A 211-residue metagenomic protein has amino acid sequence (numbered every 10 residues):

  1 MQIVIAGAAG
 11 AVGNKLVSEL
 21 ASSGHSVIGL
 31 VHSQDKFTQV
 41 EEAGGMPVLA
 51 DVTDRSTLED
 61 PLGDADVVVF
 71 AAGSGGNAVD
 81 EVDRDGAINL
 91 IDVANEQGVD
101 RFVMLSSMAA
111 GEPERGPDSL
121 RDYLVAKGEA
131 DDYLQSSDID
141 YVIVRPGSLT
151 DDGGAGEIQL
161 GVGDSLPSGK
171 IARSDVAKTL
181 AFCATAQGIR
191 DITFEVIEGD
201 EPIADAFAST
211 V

Functional and structural regions predicted by a protein language model:
I3-H25: N-terminal Rossmann NAD(P)H-binding glycine-rich loop of SDR-like oxidoreductase domains
A6, S26-L30, Q34, G76 (+2 more regions): Conserved Rossmann-fold NAD(P)-dependent oxidoreductase catalytic core, especially the SDR/UDP-sugar
V12, V68, V144, V176-L180 (+1 more regions): Non-catalytic, hydrophobic alpha-helical segments
G29-E96, G111, A184-T185: NAD(P)H-binding glycine-rich loop region in Rossmannoid oxidoreductase-like domains and their noncatalytic homologs
G86-A87, P167-F182, I192: Substrate-positioning beta->alpha
S136, R145-G161: Flexible, glycine-rich beta-alpha linker
G153-I158, C183-I192: Glycine/proline-rich active-site loop of Rossmann-fold NAD(P)-dependent oxidoreductases
T193-E201: Short-chain dehydrogenase/reductase
